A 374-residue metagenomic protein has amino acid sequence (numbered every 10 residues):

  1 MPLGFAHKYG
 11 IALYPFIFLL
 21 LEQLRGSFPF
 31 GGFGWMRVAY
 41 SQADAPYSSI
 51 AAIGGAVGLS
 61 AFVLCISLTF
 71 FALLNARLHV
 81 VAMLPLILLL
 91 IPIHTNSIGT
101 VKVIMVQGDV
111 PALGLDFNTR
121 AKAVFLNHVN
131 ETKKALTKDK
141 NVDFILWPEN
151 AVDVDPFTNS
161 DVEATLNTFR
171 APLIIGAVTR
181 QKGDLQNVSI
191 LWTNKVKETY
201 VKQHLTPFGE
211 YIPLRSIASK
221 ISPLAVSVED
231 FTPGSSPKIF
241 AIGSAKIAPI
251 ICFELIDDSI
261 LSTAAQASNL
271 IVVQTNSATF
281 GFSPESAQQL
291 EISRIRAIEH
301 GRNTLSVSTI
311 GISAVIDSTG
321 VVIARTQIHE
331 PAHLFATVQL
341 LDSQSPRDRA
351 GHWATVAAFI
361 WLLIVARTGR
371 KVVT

Functional and structural regions predicted by a protein language model:
M1-I93, F282, S293-R296, S308-T319 (+2 more regions): Membrane-embedded alpha-helical bundles of multi-pass enzymes that act on lipidic or dolichyl-linked glycan substrates
H94-A350: Soluble catalytic domains of enzymes that build or remodel membrane lipids, polysaccharides, and related
